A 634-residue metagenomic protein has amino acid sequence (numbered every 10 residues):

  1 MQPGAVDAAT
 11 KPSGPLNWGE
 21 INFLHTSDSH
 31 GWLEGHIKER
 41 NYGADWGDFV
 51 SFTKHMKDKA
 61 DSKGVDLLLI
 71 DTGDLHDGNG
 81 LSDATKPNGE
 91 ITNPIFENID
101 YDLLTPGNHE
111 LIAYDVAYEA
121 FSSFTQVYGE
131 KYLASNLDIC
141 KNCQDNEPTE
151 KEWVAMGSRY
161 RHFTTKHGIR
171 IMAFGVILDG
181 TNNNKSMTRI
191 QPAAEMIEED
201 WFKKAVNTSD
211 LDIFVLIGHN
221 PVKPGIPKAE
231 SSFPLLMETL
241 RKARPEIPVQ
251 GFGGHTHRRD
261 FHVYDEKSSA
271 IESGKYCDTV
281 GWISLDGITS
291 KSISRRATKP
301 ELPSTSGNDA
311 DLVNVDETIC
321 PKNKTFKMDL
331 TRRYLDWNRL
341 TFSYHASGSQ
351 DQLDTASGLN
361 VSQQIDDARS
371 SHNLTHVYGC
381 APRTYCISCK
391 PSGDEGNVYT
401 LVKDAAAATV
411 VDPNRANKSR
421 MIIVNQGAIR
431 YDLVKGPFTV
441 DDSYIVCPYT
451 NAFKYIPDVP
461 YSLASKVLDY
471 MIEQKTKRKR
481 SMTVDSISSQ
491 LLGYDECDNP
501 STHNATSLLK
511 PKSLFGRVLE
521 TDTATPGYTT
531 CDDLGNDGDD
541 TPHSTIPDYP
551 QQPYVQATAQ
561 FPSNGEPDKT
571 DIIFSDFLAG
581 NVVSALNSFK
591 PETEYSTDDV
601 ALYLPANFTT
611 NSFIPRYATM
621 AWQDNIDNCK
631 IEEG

Functional and structural regions predicted by a protein language model:
M1-L24, H30, K38-A44, K54-L67 (+2 more regions): Non-catalytic terminal accessory segments
M1-W282, G287-T289, P391-A408, T597-D598 (+1 more regions): N-terminal catalytic scaffold of extracellular/periplasmic and nuclease hydrolases that process anionic headgroups
S292-A297: Structured mid-domain segments that build the active-site/substrate or prosthetic-cofactor binding neighborhood
